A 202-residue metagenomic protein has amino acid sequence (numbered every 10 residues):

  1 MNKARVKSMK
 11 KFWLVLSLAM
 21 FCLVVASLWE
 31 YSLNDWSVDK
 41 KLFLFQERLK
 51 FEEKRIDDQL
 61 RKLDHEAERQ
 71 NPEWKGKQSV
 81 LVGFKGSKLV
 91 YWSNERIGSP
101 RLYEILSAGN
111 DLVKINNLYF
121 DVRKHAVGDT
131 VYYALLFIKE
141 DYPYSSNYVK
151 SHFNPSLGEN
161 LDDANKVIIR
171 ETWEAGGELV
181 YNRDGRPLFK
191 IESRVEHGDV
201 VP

Functional and structural regions predicted by a protein language model:
M1-P202: N-terminal sensory and localization modules of signal-transduction and trafficking proteins
